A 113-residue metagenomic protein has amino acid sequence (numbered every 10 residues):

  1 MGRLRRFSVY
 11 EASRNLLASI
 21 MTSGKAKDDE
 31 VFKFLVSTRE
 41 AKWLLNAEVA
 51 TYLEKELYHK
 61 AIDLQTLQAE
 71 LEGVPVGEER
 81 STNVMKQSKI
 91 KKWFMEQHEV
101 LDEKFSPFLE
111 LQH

Functional and structural regions predicted by a protein language model:
M1-H113: Conserved non-transmembrane functional hotspots
